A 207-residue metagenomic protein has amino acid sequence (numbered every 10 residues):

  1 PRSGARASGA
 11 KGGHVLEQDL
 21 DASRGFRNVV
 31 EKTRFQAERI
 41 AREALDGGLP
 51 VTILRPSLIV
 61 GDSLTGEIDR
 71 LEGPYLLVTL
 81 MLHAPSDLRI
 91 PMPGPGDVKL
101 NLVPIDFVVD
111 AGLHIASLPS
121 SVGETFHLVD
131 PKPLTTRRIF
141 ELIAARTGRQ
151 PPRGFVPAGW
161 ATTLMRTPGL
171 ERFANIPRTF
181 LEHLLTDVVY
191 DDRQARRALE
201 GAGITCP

Functional and structural regions predicted by a protein language model:
P1-K32, P50-T52: Conserved Rossmann-fold NAD(P)-dependent oxidoreductase catalytic core, especially the SDR/UDP-sugar
P1-S3, R55-S57, V129: Active-site beta-alpha turn of Rossmann-fold NAD(P)-dependent dehydrogenases/reductases
R6-A7, L58-I59, P133-L134: Short, solvent-exposed loop/turn segments at secondary-structure junctions
G13-H14, R42-I53, S57-L100, I105-D110 (+1 more regions): NAD(P)-dependent short-chain dehydrogenase/reductase
N28-E43: Phosphate/diphosphate-binding loops
L80-P95, A158-T205: A hydrophobic C-terminal alpha-helical subdomain
G96-K132, A202-T205: Long hydrophobic segments that form regular secondary structure
H114-R178, R197: Mid/C-terminal beta-alpha module of Rossmann-like enzyme folds, strongest in SDR-family dehydrogenases/epimerases
